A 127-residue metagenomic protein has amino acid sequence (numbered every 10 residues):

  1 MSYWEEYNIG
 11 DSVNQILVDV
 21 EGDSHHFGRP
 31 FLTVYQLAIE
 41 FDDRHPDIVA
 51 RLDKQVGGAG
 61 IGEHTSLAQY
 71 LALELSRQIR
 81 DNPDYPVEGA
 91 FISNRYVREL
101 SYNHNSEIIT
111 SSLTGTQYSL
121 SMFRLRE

Functional and structural regions predicted by a protein language model:
M1-S24, Y35, D47-E127: Phospho-regulated, low-complexity intrinsically disordered regions of nuclear gene-regulatory and chromatin-associated
G28-F41: Short acidic, hydrophobic short linear motifs in intrinsically disordered regions
D43-H45: Residue-level recognition of alpha-helix termini/interfacial anchor residues
